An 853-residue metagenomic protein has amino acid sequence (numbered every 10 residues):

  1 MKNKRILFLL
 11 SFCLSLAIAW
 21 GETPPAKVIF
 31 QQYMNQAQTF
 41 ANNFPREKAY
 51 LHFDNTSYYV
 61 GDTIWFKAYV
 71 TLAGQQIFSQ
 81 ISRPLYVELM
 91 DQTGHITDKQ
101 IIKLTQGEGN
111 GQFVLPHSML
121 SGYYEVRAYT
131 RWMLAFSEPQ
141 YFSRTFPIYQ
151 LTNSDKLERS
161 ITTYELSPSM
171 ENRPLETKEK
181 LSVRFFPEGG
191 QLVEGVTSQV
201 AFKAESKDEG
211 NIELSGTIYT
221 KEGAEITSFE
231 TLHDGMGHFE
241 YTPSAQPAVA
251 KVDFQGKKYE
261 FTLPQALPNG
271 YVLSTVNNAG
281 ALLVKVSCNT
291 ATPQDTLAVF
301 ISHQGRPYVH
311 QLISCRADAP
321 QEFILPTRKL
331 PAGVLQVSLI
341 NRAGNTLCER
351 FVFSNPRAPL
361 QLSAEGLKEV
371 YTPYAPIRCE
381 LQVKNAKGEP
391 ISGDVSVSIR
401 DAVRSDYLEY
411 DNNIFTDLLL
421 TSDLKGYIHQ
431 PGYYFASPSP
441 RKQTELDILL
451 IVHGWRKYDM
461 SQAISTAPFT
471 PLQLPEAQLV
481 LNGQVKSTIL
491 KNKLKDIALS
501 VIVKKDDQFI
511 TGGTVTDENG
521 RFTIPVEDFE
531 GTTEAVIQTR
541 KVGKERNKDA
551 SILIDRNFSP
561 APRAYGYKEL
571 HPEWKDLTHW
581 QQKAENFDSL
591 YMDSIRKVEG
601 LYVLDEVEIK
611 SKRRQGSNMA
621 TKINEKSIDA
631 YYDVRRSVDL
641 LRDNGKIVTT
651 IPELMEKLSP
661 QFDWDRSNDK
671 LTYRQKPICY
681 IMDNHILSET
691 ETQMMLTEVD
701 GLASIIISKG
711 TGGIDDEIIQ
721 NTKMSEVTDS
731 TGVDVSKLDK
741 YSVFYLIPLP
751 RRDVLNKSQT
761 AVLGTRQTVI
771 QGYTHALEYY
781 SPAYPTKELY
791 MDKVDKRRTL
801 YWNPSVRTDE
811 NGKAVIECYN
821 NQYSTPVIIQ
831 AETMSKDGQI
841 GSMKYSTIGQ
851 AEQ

Functional and structural regions predicted by a protein language model:
M1-Q32: Bacterial Sec-dependent N-terminal signal peptides
A26-E47, H52, Y58-Y59, T63-I102 (+2 more regions): Contiguous segments within soluble domain cores/interaction surfaces
A37-F44, Y59, Q80, P116-S121 (+15 more regions): Surface-exposed, low-complexity/disordered segments and acidic/polar micro-motifs at processing/linker regions
G111-L115: Ligand-binding face of N-terminal immunoglobulin V-set domains in extracellular IgSF glycoproteins
G210-E213, E222-F239, P243-V249: Beta-propeller domains
K221-E222, Y680-L687: Short strand-turn-strand beta-turns centered on an Asx-Gly dipeptide
